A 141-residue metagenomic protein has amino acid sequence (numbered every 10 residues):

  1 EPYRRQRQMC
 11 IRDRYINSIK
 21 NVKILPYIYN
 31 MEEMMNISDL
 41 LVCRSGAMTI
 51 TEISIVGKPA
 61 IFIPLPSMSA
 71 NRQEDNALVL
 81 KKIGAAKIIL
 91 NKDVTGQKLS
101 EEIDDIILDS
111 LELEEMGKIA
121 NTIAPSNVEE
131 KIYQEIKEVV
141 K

Functional and structural regions predicted by a protein language model:
E1-D13: Single conserved hydrophobic/aromatic residue that forms the stacking wall/gate of nucleotide- or nucleobase-binding
R12-P26: Nucleotide-activated donor-binding/catalytic signature segment of Leloir-type glycosyltransferases, i.e., the conserved
I28, N36-T51: Acidic donor-binding loop of glycosyltransferase active sites
N36-S38, S54-I63: Conserved donor-binding/catalytic loop of nucleotide-activated donor transferases
C43, I50, P59-A70: Short hydrophobic beta-strand element within catalytic cores of glycosyltransferases and related nucleotide-activated
S67-D104: Change "using UDP/GDP/dTDP sugars" to "using nucleotide sugars
D105, E112-S126: A short, well-ordered alpha-helix in the C-terminal region of glycosyltransferases
P125-K141: C-terminal alpha-helical cap of glycosyltransferases
